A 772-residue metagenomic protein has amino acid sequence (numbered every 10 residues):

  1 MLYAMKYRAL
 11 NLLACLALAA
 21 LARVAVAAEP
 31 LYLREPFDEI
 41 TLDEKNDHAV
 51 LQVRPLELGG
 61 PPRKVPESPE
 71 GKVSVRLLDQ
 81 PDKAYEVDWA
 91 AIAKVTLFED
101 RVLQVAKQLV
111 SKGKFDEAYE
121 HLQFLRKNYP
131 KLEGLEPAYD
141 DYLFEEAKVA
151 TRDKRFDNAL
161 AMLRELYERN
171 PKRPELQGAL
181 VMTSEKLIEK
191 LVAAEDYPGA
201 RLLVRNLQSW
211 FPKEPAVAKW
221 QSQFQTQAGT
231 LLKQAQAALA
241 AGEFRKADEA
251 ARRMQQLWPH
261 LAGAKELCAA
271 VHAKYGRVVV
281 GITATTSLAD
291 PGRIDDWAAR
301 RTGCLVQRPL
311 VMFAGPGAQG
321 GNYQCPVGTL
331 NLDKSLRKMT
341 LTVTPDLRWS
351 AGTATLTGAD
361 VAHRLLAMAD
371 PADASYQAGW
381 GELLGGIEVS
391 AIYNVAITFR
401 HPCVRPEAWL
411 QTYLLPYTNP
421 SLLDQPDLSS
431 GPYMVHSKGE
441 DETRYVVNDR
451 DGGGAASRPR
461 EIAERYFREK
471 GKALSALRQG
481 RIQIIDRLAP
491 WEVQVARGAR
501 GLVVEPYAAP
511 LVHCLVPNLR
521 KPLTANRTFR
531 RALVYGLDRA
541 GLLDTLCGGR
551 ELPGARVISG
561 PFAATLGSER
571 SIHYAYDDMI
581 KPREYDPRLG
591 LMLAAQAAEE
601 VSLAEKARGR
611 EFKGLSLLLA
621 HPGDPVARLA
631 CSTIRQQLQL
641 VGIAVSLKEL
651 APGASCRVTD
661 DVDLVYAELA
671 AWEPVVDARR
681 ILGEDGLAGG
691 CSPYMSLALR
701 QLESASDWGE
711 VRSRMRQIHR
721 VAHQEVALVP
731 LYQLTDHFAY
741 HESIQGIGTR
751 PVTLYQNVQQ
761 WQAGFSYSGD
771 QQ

Functional and structural regions predicted by a protein language model:
Q236, R252, A262, P553-R556 (+5 more regions): Extracytoplasmic/peripheral linker and loop segments enriched in polar/acidic and small residues with frequent Thr/Pro
H260-A262, L288, K334, E440 (+1 more regions): Ligand/substrate-recognition segments at binding pockets and active sites
G281-S335, T342, L366, L428-S429: N-terminal lobe/hinge region of extracytoplasmic solute-binding protein
R301-T302, R308, A314-P316, I392 (+5 more regions): Gly/Pro-rich hinge or "lid" segments in bacterial periplasmic/extracellular proteins
T329-A374, A476, L523-A525: Aromatic- and charge-enriched surface segment that lines or borders ligand/interaction sites
R450-V495, A644-S646: Ligand-site clamp/hinge motif
P553-L603, G623-L629: Structural transition elements
H741-Q772: Long beta-strand-rich cores associated with HINT superfamily self-processing modules
